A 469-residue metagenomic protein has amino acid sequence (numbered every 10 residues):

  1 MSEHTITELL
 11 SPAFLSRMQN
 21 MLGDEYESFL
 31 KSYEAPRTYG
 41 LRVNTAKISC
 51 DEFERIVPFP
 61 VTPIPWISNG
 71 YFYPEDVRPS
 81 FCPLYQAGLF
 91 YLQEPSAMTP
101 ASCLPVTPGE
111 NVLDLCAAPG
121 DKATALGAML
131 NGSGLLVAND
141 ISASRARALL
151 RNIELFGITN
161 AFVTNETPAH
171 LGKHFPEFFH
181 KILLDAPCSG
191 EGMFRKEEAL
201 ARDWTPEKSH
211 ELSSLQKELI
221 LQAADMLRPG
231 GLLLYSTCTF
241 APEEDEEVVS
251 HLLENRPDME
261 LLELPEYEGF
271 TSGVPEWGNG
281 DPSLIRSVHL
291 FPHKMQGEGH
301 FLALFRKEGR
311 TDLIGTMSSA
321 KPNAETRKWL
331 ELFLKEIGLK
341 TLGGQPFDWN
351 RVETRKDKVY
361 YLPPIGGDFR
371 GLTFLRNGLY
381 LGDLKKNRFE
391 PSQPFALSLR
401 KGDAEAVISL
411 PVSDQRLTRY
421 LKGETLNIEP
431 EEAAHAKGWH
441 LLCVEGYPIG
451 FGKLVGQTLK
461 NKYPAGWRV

Functional and structural regions predicted by a protein language model:
M1-M21, E25-E54, E298-F301, E308-V469: Polybasic, low-complexity RNA-engagement segments
Y39-M98: Conserved AdoMet
G109-A118, V137: Conserved class I S-adenosyl-L-methionine
P119-G132: Conserved SAM-binding loop of SAM-dependent methyltransferases across substrates and taxa, primarily the Class I
L130-N131, L227-P229: Helix-to-beta-strand junctions that scaffold the AdoMet/dcAdoMet cofactor pocket in Class I SAM-dependent enzymes
N139-E177, L184: S-adenosyl-L-methionine
S144, H180-L221, C238-D245, T271 (+1 more regions): Mobile active-site "lid"/loop adjacent to the S-adenosyl-L-methionine
F179, L232-Y235, F240-Y360: Class I S-adenosyl-L-methionine
